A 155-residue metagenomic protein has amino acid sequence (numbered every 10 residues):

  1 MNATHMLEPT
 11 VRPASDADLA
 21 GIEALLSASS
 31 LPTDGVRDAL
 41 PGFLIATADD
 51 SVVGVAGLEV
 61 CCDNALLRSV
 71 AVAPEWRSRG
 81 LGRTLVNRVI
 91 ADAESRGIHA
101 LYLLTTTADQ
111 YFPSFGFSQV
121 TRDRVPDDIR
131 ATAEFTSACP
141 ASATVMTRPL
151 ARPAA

Functional and structural regions predicted by a protein language model:
M1-G35, T47, A143-V145, P149-A155: Short amphipathic alpha-helix that is part of the acyltransferase structural core
I45, S51-E59, N64-A71: Conserved beta-strand in the GNAT
S51, A73-T84, R96, S114: Conserved glycine-rich acetyl-CoA-binding loop
S78-A91, L103: Conserved acetyl-CoA-binding loop-helix of GNAT-fold acetyltransferases
T106-E134: Conserved active-site alpha-helix within GNAT-family acetyltransferase domains
V125-A155: C-terminal "cap" of GNAT-fold acetyltransferases
